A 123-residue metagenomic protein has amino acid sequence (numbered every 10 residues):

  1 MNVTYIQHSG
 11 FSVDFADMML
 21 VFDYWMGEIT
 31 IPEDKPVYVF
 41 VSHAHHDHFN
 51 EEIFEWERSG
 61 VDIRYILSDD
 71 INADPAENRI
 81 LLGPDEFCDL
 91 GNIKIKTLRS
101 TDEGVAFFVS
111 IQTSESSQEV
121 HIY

Functional and structural regions predicted by a protein language model:
M1-D34, N78-Y123: Core dinuclear metal-dependent hydrolase active-site scaffold
M26-I71: Active-site metal-binding motif and surrounding structural segment of the metallo-beta-lactamase
E57, A73-L81: Short, aromatic/basic amphipathic alpha-helical patches
